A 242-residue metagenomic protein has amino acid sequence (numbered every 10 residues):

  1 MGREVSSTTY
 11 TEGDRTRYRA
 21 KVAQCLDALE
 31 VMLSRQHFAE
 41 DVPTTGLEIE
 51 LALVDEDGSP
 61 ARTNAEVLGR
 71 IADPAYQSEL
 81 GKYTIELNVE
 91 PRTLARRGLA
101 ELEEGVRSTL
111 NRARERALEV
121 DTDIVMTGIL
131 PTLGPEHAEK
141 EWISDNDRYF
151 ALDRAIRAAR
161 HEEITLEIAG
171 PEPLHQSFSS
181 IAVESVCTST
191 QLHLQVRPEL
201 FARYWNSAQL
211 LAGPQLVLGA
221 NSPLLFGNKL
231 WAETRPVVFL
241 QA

Functional and structural regions predicted by a protein language model:
M1-A242: Phosphate/nucleotide-binding catalytic core
